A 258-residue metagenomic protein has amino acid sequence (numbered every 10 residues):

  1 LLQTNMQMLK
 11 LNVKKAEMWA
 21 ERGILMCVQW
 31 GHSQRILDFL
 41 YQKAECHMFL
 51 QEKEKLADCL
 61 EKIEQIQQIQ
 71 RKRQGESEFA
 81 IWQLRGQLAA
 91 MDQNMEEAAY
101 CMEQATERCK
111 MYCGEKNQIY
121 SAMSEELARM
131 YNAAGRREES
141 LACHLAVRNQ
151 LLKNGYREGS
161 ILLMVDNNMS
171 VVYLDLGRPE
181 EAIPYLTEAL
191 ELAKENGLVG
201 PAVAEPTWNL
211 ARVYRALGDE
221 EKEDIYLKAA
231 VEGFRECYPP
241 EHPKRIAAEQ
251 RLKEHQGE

Functional and structural regions predicted by a protein language model:
L1-K53, L60-K72: Flexible inter-repeat linkers and adjacent short helices within tandem amphipathic alpha-helical repeat scaffolds
L1-N5, L9, D38-F49, E76-M91 (+4 more regions): Conserved alpha-helical positions within TPR/SEL1-like repeat arrays
V28-H32, I69-Q74, M111-E115, K153-R157 (+2 more regions): Short coil/turn linkers that connect adjacent helices within long alpha-helical scaffolds, especially alpha-solenoid
A105, S140, M169-V172, A182-Y185 (+2 more regions): Fold-core signature of tandem repeat domains
E221-P239: TPR/TPR-like (Sel1-like) alpha-helical repeat modules
